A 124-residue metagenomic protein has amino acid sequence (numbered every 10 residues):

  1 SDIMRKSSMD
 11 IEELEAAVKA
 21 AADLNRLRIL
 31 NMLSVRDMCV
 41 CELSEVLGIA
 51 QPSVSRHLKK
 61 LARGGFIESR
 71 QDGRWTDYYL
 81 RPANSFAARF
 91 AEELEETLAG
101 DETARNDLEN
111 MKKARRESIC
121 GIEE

Functional and structural regions predicted by a protein language model:
S1-S8, S85-E124: Amphipathic alpha-helical dimerization/coiled-coil segments that flank or bridge DNA-binding/regulatory modules
E12-S53, R74-S85: N-terminal helix-turn-helix DNA-binding core of bacterial DNA-binding proteins
R28-N31, A62, K112: A cross-family signal for key residues in well-ordered alpha-helices that form functional helical elements
E45, A62-R63: Alpha-helical residues within the helix-turn-helix
H57: Residues within the DNA-recognition helix of helix-turn-helix
R63-G73, Y79-L80: Beta-hairpin "wing" of winged helix-turn-helix
